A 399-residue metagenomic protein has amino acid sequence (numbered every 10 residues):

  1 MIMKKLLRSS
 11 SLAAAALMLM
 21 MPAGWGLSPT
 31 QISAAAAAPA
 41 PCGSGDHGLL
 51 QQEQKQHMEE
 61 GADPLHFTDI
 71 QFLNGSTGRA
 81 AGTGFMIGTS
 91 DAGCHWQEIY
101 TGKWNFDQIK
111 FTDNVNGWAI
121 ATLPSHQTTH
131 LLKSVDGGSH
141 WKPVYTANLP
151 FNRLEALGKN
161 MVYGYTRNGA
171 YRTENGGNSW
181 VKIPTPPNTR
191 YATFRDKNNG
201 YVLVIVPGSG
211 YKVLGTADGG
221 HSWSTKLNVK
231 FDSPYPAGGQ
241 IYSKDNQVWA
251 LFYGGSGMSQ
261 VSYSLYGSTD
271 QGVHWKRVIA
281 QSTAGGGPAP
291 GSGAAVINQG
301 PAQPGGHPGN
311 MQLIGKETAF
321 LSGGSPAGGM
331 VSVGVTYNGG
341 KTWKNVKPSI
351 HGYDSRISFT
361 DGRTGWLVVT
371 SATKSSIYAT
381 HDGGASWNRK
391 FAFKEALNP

Functional and structural regions predicted by a protein language model:
I2-P399: Extracellular glycan-interacting surfaces
